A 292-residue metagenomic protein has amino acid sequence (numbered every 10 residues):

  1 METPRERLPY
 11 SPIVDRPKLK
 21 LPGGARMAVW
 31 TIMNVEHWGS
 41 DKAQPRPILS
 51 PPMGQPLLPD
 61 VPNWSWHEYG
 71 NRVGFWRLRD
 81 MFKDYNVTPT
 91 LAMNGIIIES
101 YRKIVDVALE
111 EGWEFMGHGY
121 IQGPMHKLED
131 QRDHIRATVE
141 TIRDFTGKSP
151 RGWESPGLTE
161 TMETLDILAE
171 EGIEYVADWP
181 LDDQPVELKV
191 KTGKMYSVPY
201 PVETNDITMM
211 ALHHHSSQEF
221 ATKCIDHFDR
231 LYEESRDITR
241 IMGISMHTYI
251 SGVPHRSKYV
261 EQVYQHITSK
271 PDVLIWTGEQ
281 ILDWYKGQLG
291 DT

Functional and structural regions predicted by a protein language model:
E2-G152, G157-Y196, A221-I244, I250-T292: Catalytic alpha-helical scaffold of carbohydrate-active enzymes acting on polysaccharides/glycoconjugates
V190-T208: A structural motif
V202-N205, M209-T222: C-terminal amphipathic alpha-helical segment
